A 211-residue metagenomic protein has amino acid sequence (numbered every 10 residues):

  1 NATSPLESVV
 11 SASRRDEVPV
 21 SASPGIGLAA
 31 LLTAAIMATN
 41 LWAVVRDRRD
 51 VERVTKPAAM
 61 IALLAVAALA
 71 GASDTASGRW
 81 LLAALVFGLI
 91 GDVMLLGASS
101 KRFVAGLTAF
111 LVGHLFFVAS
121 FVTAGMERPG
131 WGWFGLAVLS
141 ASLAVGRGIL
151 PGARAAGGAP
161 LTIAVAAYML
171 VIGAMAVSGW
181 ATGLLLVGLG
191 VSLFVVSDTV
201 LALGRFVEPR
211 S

Functional and structural regions predicted by a protein language model:
N1-R15: Low-acidity, Ser/Thr- and Arg-rich intrinsically disordered low-complexity segments
P19-S211: Polytopic alpha-helical membrane-helix bundles and their juxtamembrane interface segments in multi-pass membrane
